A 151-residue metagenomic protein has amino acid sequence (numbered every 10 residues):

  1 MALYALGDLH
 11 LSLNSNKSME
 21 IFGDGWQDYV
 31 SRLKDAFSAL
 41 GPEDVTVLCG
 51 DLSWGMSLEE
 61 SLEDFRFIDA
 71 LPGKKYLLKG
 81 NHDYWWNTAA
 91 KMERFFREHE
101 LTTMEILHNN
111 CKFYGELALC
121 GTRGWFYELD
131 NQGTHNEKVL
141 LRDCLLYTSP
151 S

Functional and structural regions predicted by a protein language model:
A2, S15-Y114: Core catalytic region of metal-dependent phosphoesterases/phosphodiesterases, especially metallo-beta-lactamase-like
A2-L13, E116-W125: Active-site-proximal beta-strand elements of phosphoester/diester hydrolases
H10, S53, H82-D83, G124-F126: Short, glycine/serine-rich, charged loops/turns that create anion-binding and catalytic segments at active sites
M19-F22, L52-M56, Y127-C144: Surface-exposed cleft-lining segments at the edges of enzyme active sites
S31-K34, L141, L145: Generic alpha-helical structural signal
Y147-S151: Conserved small/polar residues in nucleotide/adenosyl-binding loops
